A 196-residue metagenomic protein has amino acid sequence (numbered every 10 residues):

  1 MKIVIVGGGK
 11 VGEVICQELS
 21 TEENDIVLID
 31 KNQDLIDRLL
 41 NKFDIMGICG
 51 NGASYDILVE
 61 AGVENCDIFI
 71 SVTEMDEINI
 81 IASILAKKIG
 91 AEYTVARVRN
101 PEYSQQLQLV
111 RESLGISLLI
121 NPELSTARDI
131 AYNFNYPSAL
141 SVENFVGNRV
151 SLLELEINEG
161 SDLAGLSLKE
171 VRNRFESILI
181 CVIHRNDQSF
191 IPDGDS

Functional and structural regions predicted by a protein language model:
M1-S196: Cytosolic regulatory regions of ion transport systems
